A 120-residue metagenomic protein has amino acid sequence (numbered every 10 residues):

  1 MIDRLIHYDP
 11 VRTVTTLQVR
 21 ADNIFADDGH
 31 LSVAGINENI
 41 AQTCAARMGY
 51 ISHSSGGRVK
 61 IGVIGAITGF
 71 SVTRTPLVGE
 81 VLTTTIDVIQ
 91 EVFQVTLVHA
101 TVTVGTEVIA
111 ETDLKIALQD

Functional and structural regions predicted by a protein language model:
M1-S32: Catalytic strand-loop segment that frames the active site of acyl-thioester-processing enzymes
I2-D3, I64-I67, L97, E111: Hydrophobic residues on conserved beta-strands that form the core of alpha/beta folds
R4-H7, G69, R74, V88-Q90 (+1 more regions): A residue-level detector for short acidic-glycine micro-motifs
D9, N23, C44-I51: Short amphipathic alpha-helical segments enriched in hydrophobics
V14, L77-T83, V88-D120: HotDog/MaoC-like acyl-thioester-processing domains
D28-R47, I61-G65: Compact, glycine-rich, soluble single-domain proteins
A46-T83: Hydrophobic beta-strand-centered segment that forms part of the acyl-chain substrate-binding groove
